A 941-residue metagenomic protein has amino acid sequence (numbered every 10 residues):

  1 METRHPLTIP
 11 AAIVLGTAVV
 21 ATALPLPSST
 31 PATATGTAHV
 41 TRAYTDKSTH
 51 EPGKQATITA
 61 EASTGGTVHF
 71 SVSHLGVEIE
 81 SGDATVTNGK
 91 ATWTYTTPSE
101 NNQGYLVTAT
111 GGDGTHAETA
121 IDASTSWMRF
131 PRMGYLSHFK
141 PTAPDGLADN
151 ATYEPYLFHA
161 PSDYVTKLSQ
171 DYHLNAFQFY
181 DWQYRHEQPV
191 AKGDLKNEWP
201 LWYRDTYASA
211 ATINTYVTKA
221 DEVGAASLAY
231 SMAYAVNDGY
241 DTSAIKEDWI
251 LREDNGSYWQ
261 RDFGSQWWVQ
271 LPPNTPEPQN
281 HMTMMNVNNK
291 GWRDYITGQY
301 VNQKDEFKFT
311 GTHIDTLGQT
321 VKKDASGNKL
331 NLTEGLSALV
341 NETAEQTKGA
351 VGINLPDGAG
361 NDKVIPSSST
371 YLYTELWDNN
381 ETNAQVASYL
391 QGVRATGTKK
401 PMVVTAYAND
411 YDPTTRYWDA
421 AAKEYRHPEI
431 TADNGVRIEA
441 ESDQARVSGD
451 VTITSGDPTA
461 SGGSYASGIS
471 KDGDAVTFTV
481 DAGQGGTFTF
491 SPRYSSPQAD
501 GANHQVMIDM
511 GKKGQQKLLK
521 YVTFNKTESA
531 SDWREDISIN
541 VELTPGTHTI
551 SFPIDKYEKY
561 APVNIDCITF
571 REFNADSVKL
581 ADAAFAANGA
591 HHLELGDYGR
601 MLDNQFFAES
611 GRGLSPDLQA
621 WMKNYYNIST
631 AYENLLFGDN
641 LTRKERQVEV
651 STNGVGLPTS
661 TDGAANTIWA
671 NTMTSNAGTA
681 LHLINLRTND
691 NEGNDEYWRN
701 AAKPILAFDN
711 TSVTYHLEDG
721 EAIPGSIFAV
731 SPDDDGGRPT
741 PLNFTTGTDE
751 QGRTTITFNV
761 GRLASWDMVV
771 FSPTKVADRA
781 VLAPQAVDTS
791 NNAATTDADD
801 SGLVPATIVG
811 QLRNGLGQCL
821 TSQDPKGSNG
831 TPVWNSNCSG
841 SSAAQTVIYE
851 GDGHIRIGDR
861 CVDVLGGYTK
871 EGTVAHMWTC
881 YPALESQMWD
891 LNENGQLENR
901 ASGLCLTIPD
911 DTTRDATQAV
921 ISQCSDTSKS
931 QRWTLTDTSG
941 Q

Functional and structural regions predicted by a protein language model:
E2, T22, A793-G827, A843-K870 (+2 more regions): Extracellular glycan-recognition/adhesion modules and their associated mucin-like linkers
T35, Q55, T59, G65 (+10 more regions): Extracytoplasmic
T125-P131, L136-F158, A229, Y234-Q303: Active-site-adjacent "subsite" loops/lids of carbohydrate-active enzymes
Y164-A211, A235-W249, P276-H281, V287-K290 (+1 more regions): Aromatic-lined carbohydrate-binding/catalytic grooves of carbohydrate-active enzymes
V287-S368, N379-Y389, R394-K399: Active-site neighborhood of glycoside hydrolase catalytic domains
N383-D433, E572-H682, R687-N694: Active-site-proximal substrate-binding groove within the catalytic cores of carbohydrate-active enzymes
T479, T489-Y494, A583, V655-E721 (+1 more regions): Carbohydrate-binding surface patches
T748-D788: C-terminal beta-strand-rich structural cap/linker in extracellular carbohydrate-active enzymes
